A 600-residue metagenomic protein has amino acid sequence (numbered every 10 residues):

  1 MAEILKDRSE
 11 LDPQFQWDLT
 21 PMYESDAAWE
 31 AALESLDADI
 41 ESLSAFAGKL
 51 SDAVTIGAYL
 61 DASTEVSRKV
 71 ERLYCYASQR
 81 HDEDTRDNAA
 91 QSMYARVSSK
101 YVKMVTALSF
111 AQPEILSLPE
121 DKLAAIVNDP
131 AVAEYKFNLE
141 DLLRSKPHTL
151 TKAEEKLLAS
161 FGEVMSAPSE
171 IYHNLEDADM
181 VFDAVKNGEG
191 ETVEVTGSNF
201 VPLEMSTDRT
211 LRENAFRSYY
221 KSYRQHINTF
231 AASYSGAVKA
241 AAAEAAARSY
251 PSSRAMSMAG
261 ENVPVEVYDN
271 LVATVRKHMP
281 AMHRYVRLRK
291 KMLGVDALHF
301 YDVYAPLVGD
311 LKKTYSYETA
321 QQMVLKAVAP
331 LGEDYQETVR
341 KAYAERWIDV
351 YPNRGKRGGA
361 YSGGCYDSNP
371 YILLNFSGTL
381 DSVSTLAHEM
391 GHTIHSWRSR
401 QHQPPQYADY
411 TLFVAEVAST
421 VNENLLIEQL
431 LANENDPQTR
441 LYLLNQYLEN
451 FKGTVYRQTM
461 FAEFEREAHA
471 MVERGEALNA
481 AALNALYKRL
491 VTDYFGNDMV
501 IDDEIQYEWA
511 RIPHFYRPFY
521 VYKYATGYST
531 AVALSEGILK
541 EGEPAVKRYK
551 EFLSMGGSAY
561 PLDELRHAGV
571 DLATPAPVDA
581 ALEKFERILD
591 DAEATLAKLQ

Functional and structural regions predicted by a protein language model:
M1-D310, Q321, T595-Q600: A well-structured
S9-L11, T20, E24, A111 (+9 more regions): C-terminal, non-catalytic "cap/extension" segments appended to globular domains
D302, L307-Y366, T379-L380: Auxiliary, metal-adjacent structural segments of Zn-dependent hydrolase domains
A344-I372, T492, G496-P518: Flexible, glycine/threonine-enriched loop-and-boundary segments that flank and lead into catalytic domains of large
D367-A387: Short pre-active-site segment immediately N-terminal to the catalytic Zn-binding motif
Y371-N375, H402-L412, L441-N450, H469-M471 (+1 more regions): Short beta-alpha connecting loops at secondary-structure transitions that line or flank enzyme active sites
G391-P405, L425: Catalytic Zn2+-binding segment of zinc metalloproteases
Y410-Q438, Y447-E449, G453, G527: Post-HExxH zinc-binding segment in Zn-dependent metallohydrolases
